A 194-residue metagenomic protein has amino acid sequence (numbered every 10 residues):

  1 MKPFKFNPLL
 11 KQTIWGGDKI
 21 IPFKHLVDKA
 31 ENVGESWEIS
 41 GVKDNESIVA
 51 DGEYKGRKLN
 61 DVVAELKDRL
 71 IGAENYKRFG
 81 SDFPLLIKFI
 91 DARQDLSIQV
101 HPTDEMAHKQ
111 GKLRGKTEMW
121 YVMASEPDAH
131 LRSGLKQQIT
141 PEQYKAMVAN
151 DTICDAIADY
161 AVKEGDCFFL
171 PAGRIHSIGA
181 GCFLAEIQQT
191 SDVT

Functional and structural regions predicted by a protein language model:
M1-I139, T194: Transition-metal
I98, V162-A180, Q189: Conserved metal-binding segment of the jelly-roll/cupin
E118-W120, S177-T194: A short hydrophobic beta-strand segment most commonly corresponding to one strand of the jelly-roll/cupin
I139-F169: Active-site glycine-rich loop that binds ribose-phosphate moieties when present
V148, T152, A172, C182 (+1 more regions): Short, well-ordered alpha-helical segments in soluble proteins
